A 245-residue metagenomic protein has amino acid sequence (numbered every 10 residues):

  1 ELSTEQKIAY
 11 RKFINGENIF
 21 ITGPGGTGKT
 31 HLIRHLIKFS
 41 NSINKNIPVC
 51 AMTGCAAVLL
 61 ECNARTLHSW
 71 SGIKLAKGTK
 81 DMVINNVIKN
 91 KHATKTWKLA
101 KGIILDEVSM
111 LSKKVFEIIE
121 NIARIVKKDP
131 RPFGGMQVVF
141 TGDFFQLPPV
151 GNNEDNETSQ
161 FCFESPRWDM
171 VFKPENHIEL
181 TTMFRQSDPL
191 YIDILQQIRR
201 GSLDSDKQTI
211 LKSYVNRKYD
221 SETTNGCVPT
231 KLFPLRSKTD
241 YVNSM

Functional and structural regions predicted by a protein language model:
E1-M245: Conserved ATP-binding/catalytic motifs of P-loop helicase motor domains
